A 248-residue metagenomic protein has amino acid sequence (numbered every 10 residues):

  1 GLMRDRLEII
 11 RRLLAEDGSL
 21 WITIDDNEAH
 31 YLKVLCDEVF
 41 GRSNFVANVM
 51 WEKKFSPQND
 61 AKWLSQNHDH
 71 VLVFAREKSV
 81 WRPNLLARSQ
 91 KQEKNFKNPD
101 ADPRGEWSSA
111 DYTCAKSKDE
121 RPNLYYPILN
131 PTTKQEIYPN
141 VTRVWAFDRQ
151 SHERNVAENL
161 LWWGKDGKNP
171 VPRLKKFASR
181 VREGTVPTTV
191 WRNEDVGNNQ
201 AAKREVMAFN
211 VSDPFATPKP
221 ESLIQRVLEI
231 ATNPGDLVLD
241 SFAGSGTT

Functional and structural regions predicted by a protein language model:
G1-L237: Class I S-adenosyl-L-methionine
F242-G244: Class I SAM-dependent methyltransferase "Motif I" SAM/SAH-binding loop
G246-T248: Conserved SAM/SAH-binding loop-helix junction of Class I S-adenosyl-L-methionine-dependent methyltransferases
